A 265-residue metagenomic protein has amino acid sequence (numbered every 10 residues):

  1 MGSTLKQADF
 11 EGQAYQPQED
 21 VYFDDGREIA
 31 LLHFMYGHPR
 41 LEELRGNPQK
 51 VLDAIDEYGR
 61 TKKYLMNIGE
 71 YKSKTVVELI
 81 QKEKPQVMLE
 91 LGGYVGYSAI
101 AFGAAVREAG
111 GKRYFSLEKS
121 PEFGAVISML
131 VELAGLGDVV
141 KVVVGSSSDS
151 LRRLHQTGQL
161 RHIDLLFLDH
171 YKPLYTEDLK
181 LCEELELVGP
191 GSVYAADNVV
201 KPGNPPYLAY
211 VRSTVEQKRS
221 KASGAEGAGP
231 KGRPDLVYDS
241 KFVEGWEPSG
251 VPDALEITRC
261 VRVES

Functional and structural regions predicted by a protein language model:
M1-Q49, K62: N-terminal auxiliary segments of SAM/dcSAM-dependent transferases
T4-G12, G93, V139-N204: Active-site segment flanking the S-adenosylmethionine/decSAM binding pocket in AdoMet-dependent transferases
V21, A101, V126-S128, R152-H155 (+3 more regions): Short, well-ordered secondary-structure micro-motifs
A30, K50, Y97, P121-E122 (+3 more regions): Short alpha-helical
E42-I68, K82: S-adenosyl-L-methionine
Y64-L151: SAM cofactor-binding core of SAM-dependent methyltransferases, primarily the Rossmann-like beta-alpha-beta module
A105-V106, V131-A134, G158, L185-E186 (+1 more regions): Active-site catalytic pocket residues across diverse enzymes, especially alpha/beta-hydrolases
L174-S265: C-terminal substrate-binding/active-site "lid" region of AdoMet-derived donor-dependent transferases
